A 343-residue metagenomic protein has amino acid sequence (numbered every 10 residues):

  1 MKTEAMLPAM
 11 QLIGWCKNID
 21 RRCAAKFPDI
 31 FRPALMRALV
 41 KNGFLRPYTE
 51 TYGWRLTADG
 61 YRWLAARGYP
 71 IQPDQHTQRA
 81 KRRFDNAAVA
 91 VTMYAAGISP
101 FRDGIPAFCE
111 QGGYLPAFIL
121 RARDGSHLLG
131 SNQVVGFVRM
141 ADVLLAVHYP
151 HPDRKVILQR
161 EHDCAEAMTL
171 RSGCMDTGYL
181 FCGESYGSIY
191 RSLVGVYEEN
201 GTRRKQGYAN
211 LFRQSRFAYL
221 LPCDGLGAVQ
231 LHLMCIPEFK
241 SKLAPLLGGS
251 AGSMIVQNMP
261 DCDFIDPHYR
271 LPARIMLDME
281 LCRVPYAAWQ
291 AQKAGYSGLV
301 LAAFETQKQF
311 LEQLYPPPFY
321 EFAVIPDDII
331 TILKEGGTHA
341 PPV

Functional and structural regions predicted by a protein language model:
K2-L7, N18: Short helix-coil-helix linker/hinge
L7-I13: Hydrophobic residues on short alpha-helical segments
C16-P28: Short acidic, hydrophobic short linear motifs in intrinsically disordered regions
K26-N42: Short amphipathic alpha-helical interaction segments
R37, N42, R46-Y69: Accessory beta->alpha helical hairpin/"wing" motif in late/C-terminal subdomains of nucleic-acid enzymes
D59-A88: Short, amphipathic alpha-helical interaction segments positioned at domain boundaries
Q78-E161: Exposed, interaction-prone assembly regions rather than primary DNA-binding/catalytic cores
C182-V343: Long, compositionally biased intrinsically disordered regions
